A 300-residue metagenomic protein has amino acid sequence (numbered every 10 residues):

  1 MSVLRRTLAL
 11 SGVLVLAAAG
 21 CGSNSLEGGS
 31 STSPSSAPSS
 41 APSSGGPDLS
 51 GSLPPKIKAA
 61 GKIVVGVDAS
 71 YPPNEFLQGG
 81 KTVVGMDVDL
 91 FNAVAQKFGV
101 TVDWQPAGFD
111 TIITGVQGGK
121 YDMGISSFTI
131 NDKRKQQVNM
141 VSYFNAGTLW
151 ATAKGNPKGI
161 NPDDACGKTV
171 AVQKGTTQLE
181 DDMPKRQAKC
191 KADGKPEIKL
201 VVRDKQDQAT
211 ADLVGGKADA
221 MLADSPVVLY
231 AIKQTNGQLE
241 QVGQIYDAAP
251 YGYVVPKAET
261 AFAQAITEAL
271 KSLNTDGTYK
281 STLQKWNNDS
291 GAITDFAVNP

Functional and structural regions predicted by a protein language model:
A18-P34: Bacterial lipoprotein signal-peptidase II cleavage site
G28-G29, G45-D48, S52, T177-L200 (+1 more regions): Ligand-binding clefts/hinges and TM-proximal coupling segments of bilobed small-molecule sensing domains
G45-S126, A265, D276: Extracytoplasmic small-molecule ligand-binding "clamshell" domains of the periplasmic binding protein/Venus flytrap
V83-Q96, F128, L149-K205, A220 (+1 more regions): Bilobed "Venus flytrap"/periplasmic-binding protein-like clamshell domains and structurally analogous long
T101-D163: Acidic, polar ligand-binding/catalytic clefts
D103-T114, K158, I198-A211, A249: Short helix-initiation/N-cap motifs at beta->coil->alpha
D110-T111, F128-K135, M183-K185, V214-D247: A ligand-binding cleft/hinge motif common to bilobed small-molecule-binding domains
N145-T152, L229, K233-K271, N288-P300: Periplasmic-binding protein-like
